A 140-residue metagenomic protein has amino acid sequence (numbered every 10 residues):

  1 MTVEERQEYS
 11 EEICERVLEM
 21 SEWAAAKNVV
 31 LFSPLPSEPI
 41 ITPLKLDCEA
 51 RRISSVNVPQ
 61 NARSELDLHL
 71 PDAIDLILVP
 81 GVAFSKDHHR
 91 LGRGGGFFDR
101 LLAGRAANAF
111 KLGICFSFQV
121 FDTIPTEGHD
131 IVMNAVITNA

Functional and structural regions predicted by a protein language model:
M1-A73: N-terminal active-site beta-alpha-beta segment that forms phosphate/nucleotide-binding and substrate-recognition loops
P59-A140: Conserved phosphate- and dinucleotide-binding cores of soluble alpha/beta proteins, encompassing both enzyme active
